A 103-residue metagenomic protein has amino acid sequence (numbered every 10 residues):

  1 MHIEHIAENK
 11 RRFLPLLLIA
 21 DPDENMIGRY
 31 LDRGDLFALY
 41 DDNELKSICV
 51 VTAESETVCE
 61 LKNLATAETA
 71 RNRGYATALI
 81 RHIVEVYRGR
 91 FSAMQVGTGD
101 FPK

Functional and structural regions predicted by a protein language model:
M1-M26: Short amphipathic alpha-helix that is part of the acyltransferase structural core
I27-L31: Short loop/turn motifs at secondary-structure junctions and domain boundaries
R33-D35: Short loop/turn microsegments at loop-to-beta-strand junctions
A38, E44-A53, T57-A65: Conserved beta-strand in the GNAT
L64-R71, G99-D100: A short, internal acetyl-CoA/4′-phosphopantetheine-binding micro-motif in the GNAT/acyltransferase core
A70, G74-H82: Conserved acetyl-CoA pyrophosphate-binding loop and the N-cap/start of the following alpha-helix in GNAT-like
Y87-G99: Conserved GNAT acetyl-CoA-binding A-motif
